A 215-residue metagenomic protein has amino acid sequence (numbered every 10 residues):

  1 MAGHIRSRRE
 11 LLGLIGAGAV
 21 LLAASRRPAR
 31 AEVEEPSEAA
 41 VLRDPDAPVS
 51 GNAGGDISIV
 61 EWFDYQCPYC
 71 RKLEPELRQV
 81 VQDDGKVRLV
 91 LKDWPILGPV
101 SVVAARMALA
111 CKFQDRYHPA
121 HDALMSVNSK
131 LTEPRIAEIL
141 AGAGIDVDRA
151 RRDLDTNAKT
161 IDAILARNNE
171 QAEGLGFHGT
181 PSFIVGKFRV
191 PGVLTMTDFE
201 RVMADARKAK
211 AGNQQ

Functional and structural regions predicted by a protein language model:
A2-R6, E10-G16, E138, G142-Q215: C-terminal cap of thioredoxin/glutaredoxin-like
H4, S50-N52, V60, Q82 (+1 more regions): Generic structural signal for beta-strand residues in well-ordered domains
I5-G13, G18-E35: N-terminal twin-arginine translocation
S25-I57: C-terminal segment of N-terminal export signals and the immediately downstream linker at the start of the mature
A40-L42, Y69-K72, I164: Short secondary-structure boundary/capping elements
G51, G55, G98, D115 (+3 more regions): Glycine-centered flexibility sites
S58-Q66, R71-A143, H178, A209 (+1 more regions): Structural alpha/beta surface segment adjacent to cysteine/selenocysteine redox centers across thiol/disulfide enzymes
